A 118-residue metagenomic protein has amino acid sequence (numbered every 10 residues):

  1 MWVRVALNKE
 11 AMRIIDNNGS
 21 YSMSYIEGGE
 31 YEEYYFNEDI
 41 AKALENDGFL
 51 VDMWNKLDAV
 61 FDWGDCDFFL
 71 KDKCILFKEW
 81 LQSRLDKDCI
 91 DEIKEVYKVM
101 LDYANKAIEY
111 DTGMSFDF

Functional and structural regions predicted by a protein language model:
M1-F118: Acidic (Asp/Glu-rich) sequence patches and key acidic residues that form negatively charged surfaces used
